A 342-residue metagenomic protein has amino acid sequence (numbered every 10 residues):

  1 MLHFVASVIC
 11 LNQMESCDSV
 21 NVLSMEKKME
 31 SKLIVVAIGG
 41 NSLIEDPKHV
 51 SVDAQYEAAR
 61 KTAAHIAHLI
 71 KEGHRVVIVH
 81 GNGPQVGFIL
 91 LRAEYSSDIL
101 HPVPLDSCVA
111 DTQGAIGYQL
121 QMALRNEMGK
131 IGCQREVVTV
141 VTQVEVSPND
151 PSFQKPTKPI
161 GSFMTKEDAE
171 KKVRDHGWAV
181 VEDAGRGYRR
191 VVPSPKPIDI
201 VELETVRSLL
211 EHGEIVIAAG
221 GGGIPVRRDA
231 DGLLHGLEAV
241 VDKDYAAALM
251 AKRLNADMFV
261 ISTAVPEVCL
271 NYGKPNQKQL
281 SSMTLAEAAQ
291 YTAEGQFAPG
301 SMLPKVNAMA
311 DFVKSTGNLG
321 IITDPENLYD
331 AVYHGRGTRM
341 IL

Functional and structural regions predicted by a protein language model:
E26-L342: C-terminal catalytic "cap/lid" subdomain
